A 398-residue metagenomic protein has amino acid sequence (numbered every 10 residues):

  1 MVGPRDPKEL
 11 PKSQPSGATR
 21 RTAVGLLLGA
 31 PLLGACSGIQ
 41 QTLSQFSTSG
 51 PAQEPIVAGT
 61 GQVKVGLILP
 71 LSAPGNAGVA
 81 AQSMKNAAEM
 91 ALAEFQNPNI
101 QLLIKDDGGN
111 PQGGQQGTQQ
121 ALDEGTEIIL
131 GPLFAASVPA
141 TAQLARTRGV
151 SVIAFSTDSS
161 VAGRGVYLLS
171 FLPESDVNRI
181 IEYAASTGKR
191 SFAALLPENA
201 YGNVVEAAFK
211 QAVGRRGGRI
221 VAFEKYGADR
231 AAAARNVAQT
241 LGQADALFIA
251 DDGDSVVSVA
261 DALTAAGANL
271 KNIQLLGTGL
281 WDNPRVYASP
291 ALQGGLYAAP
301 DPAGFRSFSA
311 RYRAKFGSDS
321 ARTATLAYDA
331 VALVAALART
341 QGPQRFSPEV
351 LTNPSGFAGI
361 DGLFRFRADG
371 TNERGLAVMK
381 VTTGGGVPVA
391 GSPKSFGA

Functional and structural regions predicted by a protein language model:
M1-A35, G188: N-terminal secretory signal peptides
S37-Q40: Bacterial signal peptide processing site
Q82-S83, E94-S160: Beta-alpha junction/loop-to-helix N-cap segments that form part of ligand/metal-binding clefts
L122-L133, I153-F155, A193-L196, Q243-V256 (+2 more regions): Periplasmic-binding protein-like
I153, S160-E182, F223-E224, A291-D301: Short beta-strand elements at the ligand-binding edges of bilobed clamshell
L168-K225: An alpha-beta-alpha
A244, G253, V257-Y328, Q341-G342: Extracellular/periplasmic periplasmic-binding protein-like sensory domains
F316-P388: Segments of small-molecule ligand-sensing domains
